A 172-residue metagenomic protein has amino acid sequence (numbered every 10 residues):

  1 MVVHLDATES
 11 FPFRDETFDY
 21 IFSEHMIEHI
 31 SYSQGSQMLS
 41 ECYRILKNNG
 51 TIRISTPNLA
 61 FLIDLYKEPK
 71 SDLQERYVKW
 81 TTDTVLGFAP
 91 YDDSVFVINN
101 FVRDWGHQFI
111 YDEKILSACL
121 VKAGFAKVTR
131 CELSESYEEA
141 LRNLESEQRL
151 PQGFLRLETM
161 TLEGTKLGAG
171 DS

Functional and structural regions predicted by a protein language model:
L5-Y20: A short acidic, Gly/Pro-enriched loop at the edge of an enzyme's catalytic core that lines a small-molecule cofactor
A7, H25, E132-S134: Short, flexible loop/turn elements at secondary-structure junctions
T8, M26, P57-L59: Beta-hairpin (beta-strand-turn-beta-strand) motif
Y20-M26, G35: A short beta-strand submotif of the Rossmann-like class I SAM-dependent methyltransferase core that lines
Q34-E41, I45-K47, T51-G168: S-adenosyl-L-methionine-dependent methyltransferase catalytic module, highlighting the catalytic core
